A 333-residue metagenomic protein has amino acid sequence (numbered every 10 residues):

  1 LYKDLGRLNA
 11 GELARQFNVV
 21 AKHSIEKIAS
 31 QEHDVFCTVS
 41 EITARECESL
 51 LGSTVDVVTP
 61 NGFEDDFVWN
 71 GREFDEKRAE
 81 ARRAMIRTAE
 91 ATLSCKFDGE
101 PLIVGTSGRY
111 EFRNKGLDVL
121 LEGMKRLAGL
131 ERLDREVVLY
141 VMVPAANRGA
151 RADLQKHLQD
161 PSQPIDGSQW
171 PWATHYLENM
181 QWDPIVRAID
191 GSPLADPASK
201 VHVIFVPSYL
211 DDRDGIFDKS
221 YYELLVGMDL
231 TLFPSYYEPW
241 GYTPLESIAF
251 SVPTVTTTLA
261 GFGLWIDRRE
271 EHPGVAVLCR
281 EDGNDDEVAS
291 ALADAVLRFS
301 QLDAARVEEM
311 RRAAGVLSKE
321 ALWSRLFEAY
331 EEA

Functional and structural regions predicted by a protein language model:
L1-A333: Catalytic cores of nucleotide-sugar-dependent glycosyltransferases that transfer UDP/GDP/TDP-activated
